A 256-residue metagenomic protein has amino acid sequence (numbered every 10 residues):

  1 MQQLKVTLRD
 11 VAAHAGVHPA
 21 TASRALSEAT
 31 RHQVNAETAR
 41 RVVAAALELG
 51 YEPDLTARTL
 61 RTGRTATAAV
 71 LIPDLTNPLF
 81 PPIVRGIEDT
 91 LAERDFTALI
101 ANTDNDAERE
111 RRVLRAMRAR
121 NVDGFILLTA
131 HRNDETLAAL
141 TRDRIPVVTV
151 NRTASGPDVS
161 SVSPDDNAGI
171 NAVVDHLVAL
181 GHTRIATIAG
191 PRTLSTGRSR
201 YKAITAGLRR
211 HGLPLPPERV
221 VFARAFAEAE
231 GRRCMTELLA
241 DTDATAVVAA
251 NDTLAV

Functional and structural regions predicted by a protein language model:
M1-G63: N-terminal helix-turn-helix DNA-binding module of bacterial transcription factors
H18, A66, D123, T183-I185 (+1 more regions): Short acidic/polar active-site loop segments enriched in Thr and Asp
A36-R40, E48-G124, K202-T205: Amphipathic helical "hinge" segments at domain boundaries
L55, P73-P82, I100-R109, R152 (+3 more regions): Hinge/beta->alpha junction and helix N-cap segments in small-molecule ligand-binding domains
E93-R94, D143, L208-L215, L239-D243: Short helix-capping segments at alpha-helix termini
E110-N121, A229-T242: Short, well-structured alpha-helical segments in soluble
R111-A168: Short beta-strand-centered segments that line the small-molecule binding cleft or hinge of alpha/beta clamshell
